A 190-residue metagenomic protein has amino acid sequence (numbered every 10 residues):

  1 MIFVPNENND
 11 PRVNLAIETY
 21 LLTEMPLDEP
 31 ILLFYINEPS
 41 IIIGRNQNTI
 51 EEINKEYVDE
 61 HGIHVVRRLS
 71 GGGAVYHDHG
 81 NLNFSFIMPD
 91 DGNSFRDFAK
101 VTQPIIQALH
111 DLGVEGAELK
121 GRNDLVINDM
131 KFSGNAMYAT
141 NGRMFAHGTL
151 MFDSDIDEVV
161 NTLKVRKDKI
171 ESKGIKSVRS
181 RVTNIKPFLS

Functional and structural regions predicted by a protein language model:
M1-I50, M137, T162, R181-S190: Active-site loop/lid in soluble adenylation, ligation, and acyl-transfer enzymes
I50-E52, Y57, G80-P89, Y138-A139: A glycine- and small-aliphatic-rich helix-loop capping segment at beta-alpha/alpha-beta transitions that lines
E51-I53, G92-F98, E158: Short, conserved charged micro-motifs
E52-A74: Active-site cofactor/substrate anionic-group-binding motifs, chiefly glycine- and Lys/Arg-rich phosphate-binding loops
L69-P89, D168-P187: Residues forming anionic-ligand binding surfaces in small-molecule and nucleic-acid pockets of primarily soluble enzymes
N81-N123: Contiguous, small/hydrophobic- and glycine-enriched helical/loop subdomains that border and often "cap" functional
Q103-I105, L109-E115, S133, N141-S190: Long, positively charged amphipathic alpha-helical accessory segments at protein N-termini or as interdomain linkers
E118-A136: Beta-rich nucleic-acid/ligand-interaction surfaces
